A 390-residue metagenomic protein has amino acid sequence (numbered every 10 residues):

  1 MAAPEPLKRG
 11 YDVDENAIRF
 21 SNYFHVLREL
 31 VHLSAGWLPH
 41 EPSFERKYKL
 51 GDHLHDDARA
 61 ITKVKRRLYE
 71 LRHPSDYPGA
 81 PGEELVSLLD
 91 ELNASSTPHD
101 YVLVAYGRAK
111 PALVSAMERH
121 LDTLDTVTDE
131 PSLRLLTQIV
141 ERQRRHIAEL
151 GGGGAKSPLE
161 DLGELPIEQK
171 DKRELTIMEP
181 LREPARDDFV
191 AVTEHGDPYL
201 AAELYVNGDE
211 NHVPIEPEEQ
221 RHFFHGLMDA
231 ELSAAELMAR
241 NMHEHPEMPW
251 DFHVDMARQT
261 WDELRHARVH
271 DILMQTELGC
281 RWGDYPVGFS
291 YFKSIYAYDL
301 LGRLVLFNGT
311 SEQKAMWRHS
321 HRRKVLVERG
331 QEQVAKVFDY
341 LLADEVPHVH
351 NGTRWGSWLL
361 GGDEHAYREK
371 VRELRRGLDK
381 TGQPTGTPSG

Functional and structural regions predicted by a protein language model:
A2-G390: Non-heme di-metal
